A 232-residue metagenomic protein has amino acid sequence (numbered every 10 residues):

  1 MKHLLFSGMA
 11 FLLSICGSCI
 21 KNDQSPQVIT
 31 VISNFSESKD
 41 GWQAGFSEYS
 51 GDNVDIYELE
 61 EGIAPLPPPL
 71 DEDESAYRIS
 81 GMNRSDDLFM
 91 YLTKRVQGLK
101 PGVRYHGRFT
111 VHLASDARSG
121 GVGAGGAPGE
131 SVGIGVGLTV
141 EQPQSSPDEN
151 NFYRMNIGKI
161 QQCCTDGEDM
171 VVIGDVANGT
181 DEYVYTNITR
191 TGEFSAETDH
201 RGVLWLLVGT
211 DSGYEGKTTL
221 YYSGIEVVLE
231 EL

Functional and structural regions predicted by a protein language model:
L13-I32: Bacterial Sec-dependent N-terminal signal peptides
W42-D73: Extracellular glycan-recognition surfaces and repeat-rich motifs
G62-Y91: Surface-exposed, low-complexity/disordered Ser/Thr/Gly/Pro/Asn-rich loops and linkers
R84-K100, T186-G192, Y222-G224: Short beta-strands within extracellular/lumenal beta-sheet-rich domains
V103-R118, V208-T210: A short beta-strand element within beta-rich, extracytoplasmic domains of secreted/secretory-pathway proteins
N151-G202: Short, surface-exposed tryptophan/glycine-enriched loops that mediate extracellular molecular recognition
G174-A177, L207-G216: Short beta-strand-plus-loop segments that form exposed binding edges in beta-rich domains
E182-N187, D199, S212-L229: Extracellular carbohydrate recognition
